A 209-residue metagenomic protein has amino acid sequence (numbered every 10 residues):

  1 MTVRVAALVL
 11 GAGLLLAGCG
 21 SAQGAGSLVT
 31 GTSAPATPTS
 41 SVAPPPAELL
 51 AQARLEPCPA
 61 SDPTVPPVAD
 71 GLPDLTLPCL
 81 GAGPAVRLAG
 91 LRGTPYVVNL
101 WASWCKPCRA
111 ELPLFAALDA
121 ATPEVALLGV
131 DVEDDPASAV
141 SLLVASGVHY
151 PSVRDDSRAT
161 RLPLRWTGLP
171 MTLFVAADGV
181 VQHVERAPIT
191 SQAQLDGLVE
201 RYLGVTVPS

Functional and structural regions predicted by a protein language model:
M1-P78: N-terminal targeting signals for export/organelle localization
A6-G18, L100, L114, V130-V132 (+1 more regions): Hydrophobic alpha-helical membrane segments, chiefly transmembrane helices and signal peptide h-regions, characterized
G18, G81-A82, D178: Residue-level recognition of short loop/turn positions
P66-A69, D74-Y96: A short beta-strand-turn-helix
T76-P78, G129, L173, H183-V184: Soluble periplasmic/extracytoplasmic beta-strand elements of cell-envelope proteins
V86-R109, F115: Short active-site neighborhood of thiol/selenol oxidoreductases, capturing the structured segment around
R109-S146, D156-L162: Structural microenvironment flanking redox-active thiols in thiol-disulfide oxidoreductases
S141-V148, D155-S209: Thiol/disulfide oxidoreductase modules built on the thioredoxin-like
